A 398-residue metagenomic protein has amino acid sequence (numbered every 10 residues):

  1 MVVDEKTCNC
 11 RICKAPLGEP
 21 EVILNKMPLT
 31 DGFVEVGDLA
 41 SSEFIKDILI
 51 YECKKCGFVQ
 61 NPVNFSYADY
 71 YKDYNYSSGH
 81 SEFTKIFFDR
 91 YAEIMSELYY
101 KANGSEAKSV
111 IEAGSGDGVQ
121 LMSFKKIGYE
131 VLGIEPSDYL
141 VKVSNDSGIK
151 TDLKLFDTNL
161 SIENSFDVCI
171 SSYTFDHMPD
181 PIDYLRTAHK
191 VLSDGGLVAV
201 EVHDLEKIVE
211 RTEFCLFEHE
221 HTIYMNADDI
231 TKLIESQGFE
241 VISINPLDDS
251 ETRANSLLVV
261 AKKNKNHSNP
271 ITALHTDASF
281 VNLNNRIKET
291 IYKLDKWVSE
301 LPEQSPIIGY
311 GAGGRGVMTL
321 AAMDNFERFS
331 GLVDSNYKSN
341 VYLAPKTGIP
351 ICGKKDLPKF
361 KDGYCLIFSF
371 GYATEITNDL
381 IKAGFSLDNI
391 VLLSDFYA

Functional and structural regions predicted by a protein language model:
V2-F83, N245-D249, V260: N-terminal juxtadomain amphipathic helix that follows a signal peptide/anchor or precedes a small N-terminal auxiliary
K14-E19, D228-N245: A SAM-dependent methyltransferase catalytic signature shared across enzymes that methylate proteins
L29-G32, V200-I223, A227-D229: Short, glycine-/aromatic-enriched active-site segment of Class I SAM-dependent methyltransferases
E43-V143, L153, E218, I223 (+1 more regions): Extended interfacial segments that mediate partner engagement and assembly in macromolecular machines
G148-N159: Conserved SAM-binding strand-loop segment of SAM-dependent methyltransferases
I170: A conserved beta-strand element that flanks and buttresses the S-adenosyl-L-methionine
I182-L197: A short glycine-rich, Lys/Arg-flanked "PGG" loop and its adjoining helix->strand segment in the class I
L258-A398: Hydrophobic, well-ordered beta-alpha structural blocks that scaffold small-molecule cofactor pockets
